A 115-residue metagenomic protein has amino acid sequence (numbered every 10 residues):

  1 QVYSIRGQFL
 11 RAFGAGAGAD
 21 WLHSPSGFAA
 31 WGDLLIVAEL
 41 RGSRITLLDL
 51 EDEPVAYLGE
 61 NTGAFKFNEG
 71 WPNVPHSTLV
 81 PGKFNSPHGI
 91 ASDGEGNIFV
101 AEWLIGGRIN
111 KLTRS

Functional and structural regions predicted by a protein language model:
Q1, L35-V37, N97-V100: Conserved beta-propeller blade signature
Q1, S43-I45, G106-I109: Structural signal for beta-propeller blades
Q1-A29: Aromatic-anchored, glycine/proline-accented short structural segments that stabilize local strand-turns or short
S4-Q8, D49-E53, T113-S115: Short loop/turn segments that connect beta-strands within beta-propeller blades
G7, D33-L34, D52, G96: Structural signal for glycine-centered tight turns and loop->strand junctions in beta-sheet-rich domains
F9-D20, E53-G82: Surface-exposed loop and turn segments in beta-propeller and other repeat-based domains that flank or scaffold
G18-L34, V80-D93: Beta-rich, blade/repeat-based domains predominating in secreted/periplasmic proteins but also intracellular
K83-S115: Blade-level signature of beta-propeller repeat domains, shared across WD40, Kelch, NHL, RCC1 and BNR/Asp-box propellers
